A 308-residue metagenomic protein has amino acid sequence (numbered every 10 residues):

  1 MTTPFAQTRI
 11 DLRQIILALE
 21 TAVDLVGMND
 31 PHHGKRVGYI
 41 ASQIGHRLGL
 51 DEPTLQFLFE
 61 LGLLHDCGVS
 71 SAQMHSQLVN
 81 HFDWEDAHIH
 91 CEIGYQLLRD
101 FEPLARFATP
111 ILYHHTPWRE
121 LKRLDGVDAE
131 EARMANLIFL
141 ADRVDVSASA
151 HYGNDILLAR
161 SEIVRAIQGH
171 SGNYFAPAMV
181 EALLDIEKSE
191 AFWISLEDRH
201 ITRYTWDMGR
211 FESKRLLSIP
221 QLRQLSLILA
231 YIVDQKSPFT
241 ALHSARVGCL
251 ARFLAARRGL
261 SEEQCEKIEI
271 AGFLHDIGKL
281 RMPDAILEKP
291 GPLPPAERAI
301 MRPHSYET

Functional and structural regions predicted by a protein language model:
T2-T308: Histidine- and acidic-residue-rich, metal-dependent catalytic cores
